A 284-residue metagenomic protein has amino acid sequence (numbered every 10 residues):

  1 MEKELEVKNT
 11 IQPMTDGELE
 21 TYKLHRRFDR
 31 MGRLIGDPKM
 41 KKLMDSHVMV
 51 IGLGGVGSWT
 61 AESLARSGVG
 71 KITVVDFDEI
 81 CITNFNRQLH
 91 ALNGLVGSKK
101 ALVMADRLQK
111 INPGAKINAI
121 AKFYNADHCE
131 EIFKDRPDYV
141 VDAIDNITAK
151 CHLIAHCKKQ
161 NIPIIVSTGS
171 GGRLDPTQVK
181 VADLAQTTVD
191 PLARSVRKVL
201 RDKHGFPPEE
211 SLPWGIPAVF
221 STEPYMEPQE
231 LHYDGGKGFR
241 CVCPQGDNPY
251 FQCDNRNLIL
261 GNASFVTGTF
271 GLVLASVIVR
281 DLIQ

Functional and structural regions predicted by a protein language model:
M1-V48: N-terminal charged helix/coil linker that caps or initiates catalytic domains
E2-Y22, D135-Y139, A149-H152, K159 (+4 more regions): Glycine-rich phosphate/adenylate-binding loop
V50-G52, V75: Conserved N-terminal Rossmann-fold NAD(P)-binding element of oxidoreductases
V56-G57: Hydrophobic/small residue at the entry helix of a nucleotide-binding pocket
A65-K71: Conserved S-adenosyl-L-methionine
K71-N112: Glycine-rich phosphate-binding loop and adjoining beta1-alpha1-beta2 segment of Rossmann-like nucleotide-binding folds
G97, A101-D138, I144-I147: A structured beta-alpha segment of the ubiquitous adenosine-cofactor-binding alpha/beta core
